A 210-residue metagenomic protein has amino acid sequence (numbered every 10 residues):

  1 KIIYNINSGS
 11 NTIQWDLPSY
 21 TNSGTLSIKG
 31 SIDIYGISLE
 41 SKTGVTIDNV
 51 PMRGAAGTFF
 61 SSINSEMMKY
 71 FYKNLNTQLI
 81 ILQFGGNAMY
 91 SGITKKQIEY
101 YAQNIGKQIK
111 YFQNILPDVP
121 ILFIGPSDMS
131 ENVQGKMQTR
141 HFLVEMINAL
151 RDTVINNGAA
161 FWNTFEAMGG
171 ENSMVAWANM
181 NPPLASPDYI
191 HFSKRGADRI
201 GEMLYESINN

Functional and structural regions predicted by a protein language model:
K1-N104, H191: Conserved SGNH/GDSL esterase-like catalytic core that processes O-acyl groups on lipids and polysaccharides
I3, Y35, A56, M68 (+4 more regions): Short, flexible coil/linker segments at or flanking structured domains
E40, Y70-N74, Q83, Q108-I115 (+3 more regions): Structured segments of extracytoplasmic/periplasmic soluble domains in secreted or envelope-associated proteins
V45-T46, L75-I80, L116-I121, N156-A160: Loop/turn elements at helix/coil->beta-strand transitions in domains of secreted/extracellular proteins
N49-P51, F123, N163: Structural signal for conserved beta-strand scaffold positions within catalytic alpha/beta enzyme cores
S65, S127-N210: Catalytic His-Asp segment of secreted/periplasmic serine-dependent ester chemistry enzymes
L79-G85, A102-Q113, P120-M129, N148: Conserved, well-ordered alpha-helix/loop/beta-strand core segments that scaffold catalytic motifs
